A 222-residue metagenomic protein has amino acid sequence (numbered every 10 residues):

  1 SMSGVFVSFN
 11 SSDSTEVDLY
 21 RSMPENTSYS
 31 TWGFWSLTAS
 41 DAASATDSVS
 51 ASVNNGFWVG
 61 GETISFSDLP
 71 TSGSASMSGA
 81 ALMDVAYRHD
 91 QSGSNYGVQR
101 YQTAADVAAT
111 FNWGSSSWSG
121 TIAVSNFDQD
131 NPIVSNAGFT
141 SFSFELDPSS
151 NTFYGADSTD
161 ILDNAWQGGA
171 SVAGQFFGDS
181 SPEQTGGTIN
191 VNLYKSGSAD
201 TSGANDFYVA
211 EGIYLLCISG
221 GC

Functional and structural regions predicted by a protein language model:
S1-C222: Mature soluble binding/inhibitory domains
